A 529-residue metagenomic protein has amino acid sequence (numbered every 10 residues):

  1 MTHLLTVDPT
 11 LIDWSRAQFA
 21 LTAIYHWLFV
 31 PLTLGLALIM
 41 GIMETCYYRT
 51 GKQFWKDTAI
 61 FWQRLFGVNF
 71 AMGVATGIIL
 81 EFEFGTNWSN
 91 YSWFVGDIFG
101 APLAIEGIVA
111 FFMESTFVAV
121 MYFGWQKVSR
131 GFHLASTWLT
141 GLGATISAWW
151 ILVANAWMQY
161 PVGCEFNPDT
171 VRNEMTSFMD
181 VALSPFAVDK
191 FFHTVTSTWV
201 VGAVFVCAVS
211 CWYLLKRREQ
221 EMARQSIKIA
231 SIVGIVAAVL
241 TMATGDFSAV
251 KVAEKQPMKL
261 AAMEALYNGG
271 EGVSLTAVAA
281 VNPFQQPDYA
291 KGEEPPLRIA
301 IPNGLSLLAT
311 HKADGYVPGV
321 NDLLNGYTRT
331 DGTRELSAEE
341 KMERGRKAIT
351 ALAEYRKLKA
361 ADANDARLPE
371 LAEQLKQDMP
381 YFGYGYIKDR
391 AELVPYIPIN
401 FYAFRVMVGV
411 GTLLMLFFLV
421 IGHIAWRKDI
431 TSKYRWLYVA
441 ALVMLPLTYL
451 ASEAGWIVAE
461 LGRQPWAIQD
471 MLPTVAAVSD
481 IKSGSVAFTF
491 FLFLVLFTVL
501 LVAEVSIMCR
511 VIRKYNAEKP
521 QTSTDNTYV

Functional and structural regions predicted by a protein language model:
T2-V529: Polytopic transmembrane helical bundles with strong interfacial aromatic enrichment
